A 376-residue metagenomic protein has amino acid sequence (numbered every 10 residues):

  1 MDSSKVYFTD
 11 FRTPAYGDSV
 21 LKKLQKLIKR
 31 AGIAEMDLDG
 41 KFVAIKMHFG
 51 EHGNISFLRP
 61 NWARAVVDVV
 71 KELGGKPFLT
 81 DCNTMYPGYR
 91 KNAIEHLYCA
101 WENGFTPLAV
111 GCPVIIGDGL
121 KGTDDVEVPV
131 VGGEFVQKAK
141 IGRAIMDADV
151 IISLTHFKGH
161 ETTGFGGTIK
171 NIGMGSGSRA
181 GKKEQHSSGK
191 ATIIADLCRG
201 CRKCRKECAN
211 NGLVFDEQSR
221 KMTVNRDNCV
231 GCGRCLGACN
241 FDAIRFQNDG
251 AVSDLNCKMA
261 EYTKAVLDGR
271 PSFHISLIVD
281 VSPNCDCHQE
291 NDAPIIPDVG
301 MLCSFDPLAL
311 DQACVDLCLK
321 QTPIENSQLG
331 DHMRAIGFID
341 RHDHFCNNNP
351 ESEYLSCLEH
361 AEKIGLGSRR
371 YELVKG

Functional and structural regions predicted by a protein language model:
D2-N54, L58-W62, V69, L73-D81 (+1 more regions): Extended, low-polarity segments enriched in aliphatic/aromatic residues
